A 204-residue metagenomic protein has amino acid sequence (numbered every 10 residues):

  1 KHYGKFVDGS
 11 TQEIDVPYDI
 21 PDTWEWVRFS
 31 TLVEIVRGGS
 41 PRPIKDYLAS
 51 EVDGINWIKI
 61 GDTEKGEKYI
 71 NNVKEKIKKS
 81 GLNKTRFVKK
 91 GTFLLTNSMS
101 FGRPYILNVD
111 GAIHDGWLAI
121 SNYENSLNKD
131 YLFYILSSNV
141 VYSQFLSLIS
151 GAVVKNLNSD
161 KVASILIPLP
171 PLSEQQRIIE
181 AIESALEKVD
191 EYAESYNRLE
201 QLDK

Functional and structural regions predicted by a protein language model:
V7-S40, P168-K204: Non-catalytic DNA-recognition/assembly elements of restriction-modification systems
G9-D15, S30-Y47, G61-K90: Sequence-specific dsDNA recognition surfaces
W24, I58, G91, S164-I165 (+1 more regions): Structural signal for hydrophobic
E25, E34-R37, D62-K65, S100-F101 (+3 more regions): Short, glycine-/Ser/Thr-/acidic-enriched flexible segments
Y47-L48, N108, V153-N156: Short proline/glycine-enriched turn/loop segments at secondary-structure junctions
K59-G61, V73-S137, N158: A short beta-sheet element
L118, S138-I167: Specificity-determining recognition surfaces
